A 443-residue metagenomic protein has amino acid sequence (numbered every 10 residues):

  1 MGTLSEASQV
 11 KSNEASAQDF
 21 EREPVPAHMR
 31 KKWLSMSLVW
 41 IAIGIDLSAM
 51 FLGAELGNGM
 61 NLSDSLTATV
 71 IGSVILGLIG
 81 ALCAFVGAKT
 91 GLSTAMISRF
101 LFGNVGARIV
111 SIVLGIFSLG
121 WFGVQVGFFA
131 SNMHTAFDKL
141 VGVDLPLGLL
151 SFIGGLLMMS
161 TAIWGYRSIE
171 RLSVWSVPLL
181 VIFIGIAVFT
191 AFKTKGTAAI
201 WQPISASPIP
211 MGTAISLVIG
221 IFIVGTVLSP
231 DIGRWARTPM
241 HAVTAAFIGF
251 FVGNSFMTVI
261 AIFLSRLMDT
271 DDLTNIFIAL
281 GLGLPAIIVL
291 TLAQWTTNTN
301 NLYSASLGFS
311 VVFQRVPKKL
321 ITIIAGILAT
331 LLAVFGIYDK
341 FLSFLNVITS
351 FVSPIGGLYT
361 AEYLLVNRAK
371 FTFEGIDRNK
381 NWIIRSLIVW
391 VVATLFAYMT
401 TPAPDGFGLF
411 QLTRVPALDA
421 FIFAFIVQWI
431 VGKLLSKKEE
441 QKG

Functional and structural regions predicted by a protein language model:
M1-S63, I209-I215, R234-H241, L434-G443: Membrane-interface "cap" regions at the ends of multi-pass membrane proteins
W33-A49, F189-T194, P203-L264, I278-T299 (+2 more regions): Hydrophobic, membrane-embedded alpha-helices of multi-pass small-molecule transporters
E55-A84, G106-V110, F250-F251, D419: Extracellular loop-to-transmembrane helix junctions
A107-V141, W295-V311: Hydrophobic transmembrane alpha-helices that form the core helical bundles of multi-pass secondary transporters
S111-I112, D138-W164, P178-V188, P210-T226 (+3 more regions): Transmembrane alpha-helical segments of multi-pass small-molecule transport proteins
A130, L149, I153-A191, S205 (+3 more regions): Membrane-interface loop-to-helix entry segments
A162, P178-I204, V218-F222, A261-R266 (+2 more regions): Hydrophobic alpha-helical segments and their helix-loop junctions in multi-pass secondary transporters
L358-W429, L434, K438-G443: C-terminal membrane-solvent junction of multi-pass transporters and transport-like membrane proteins
